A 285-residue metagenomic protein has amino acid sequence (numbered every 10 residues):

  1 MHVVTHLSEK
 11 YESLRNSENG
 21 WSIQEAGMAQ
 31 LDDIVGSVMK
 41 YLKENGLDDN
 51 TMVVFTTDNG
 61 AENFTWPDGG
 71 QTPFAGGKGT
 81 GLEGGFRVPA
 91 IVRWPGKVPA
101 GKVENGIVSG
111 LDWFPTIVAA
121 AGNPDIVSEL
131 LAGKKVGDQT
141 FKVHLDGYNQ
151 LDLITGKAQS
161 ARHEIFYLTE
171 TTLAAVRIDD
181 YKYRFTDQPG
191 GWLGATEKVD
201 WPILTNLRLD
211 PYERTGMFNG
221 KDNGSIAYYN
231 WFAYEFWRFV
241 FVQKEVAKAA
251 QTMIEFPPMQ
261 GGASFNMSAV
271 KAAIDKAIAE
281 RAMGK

Functional and structural regions predicted by a protein language model:
M1, M28-L31, V35, M52-T57 (+3 more regions): Beta-strand elements within well-structured catalytic alpha/beta cores of enzymes that handle phosphate/sulfate esters
M1-Q24, E62-F64, D68-T72: Active-site His/acidic residue clusters
M1-S13, M39, K43-M52, E83: Active-site regions of oxyanion-processing enzymes, predominantly non-cytosolic
S13, S17, G79, R87-I91 (+1 more regions): Catalytic cores of eukaryotic secretory-pathway lumenal/extracellular enzymes that build and remodel glycoconjugates
E25, D32-M39, K43, F114-G122 (+4 more regions): Non-transmembrane alpha-helical segments in soluble domains of secreted/periplasmic/extracellular proteins
Q30-W66: Metal-dependent active-site segment of extracytoplasmic phospho-/sulfohydrolases and closely related
A61-E83, V98-K102, G106, L111-R214: C-terminal cap/loop subdomain of S1 sulfatases and analogous C-terminal strand-loop tails that border
Y183, P189-G190, G194-I203, L207-K285: Long, internal low-complexity/basic segments
